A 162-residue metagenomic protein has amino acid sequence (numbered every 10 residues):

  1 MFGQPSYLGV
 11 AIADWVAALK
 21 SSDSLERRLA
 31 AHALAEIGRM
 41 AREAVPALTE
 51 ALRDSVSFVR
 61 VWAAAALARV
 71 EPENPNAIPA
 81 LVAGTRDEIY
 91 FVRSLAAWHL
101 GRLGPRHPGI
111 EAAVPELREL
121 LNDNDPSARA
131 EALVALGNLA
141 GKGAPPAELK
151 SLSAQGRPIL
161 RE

Functional and structural regions predicted by a protein language model:
M1-L8, L25-M40, F58-E73, F91-G109 (+1 more regions): Structural detector for internal amphipathic alpha-helices that build alpha-solenoid repeat scaffolds
S6-A18, R39-R53, E73-T85, H107-N122 (+1 more regions): Amphipathic alpha-helical scaffolding segments comprising HEAT/armadillo-like alpha-solenoid repeats
S22-D23, S55-V56, E88-I89, N124-D125 (+1 more regions): Short inter-helical turns and helix N-cap capping residues of alpha-solenoid HEAT/ARM repeat scaffolds
